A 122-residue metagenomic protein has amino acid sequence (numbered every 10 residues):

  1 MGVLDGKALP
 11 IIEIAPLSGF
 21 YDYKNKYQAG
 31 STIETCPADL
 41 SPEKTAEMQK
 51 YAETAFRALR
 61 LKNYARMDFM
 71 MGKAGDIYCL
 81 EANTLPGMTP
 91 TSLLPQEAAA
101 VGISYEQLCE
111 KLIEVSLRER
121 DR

Functional and structural regions predicted by a protein language model:
M1-K50, M71-Y78: Phosphate-binding site of ATP-dependent enzymes
M1-V3, R57-M88, A98: Conserved metal-phosphate-binding beta-hairpin within the catalytic cores of diverse ATP-dependent phosphoryl-transfer
P10, Y51, A55-A58, K62: Active-site anion/phosphate-binding pocket segments in diverse small-molecule metabolic enzymes
G19-N25, T89-E97: A short, polar/charged loop-to-alpha-helix boundary motif
P42-Q49, M88, A99-E106: Electropositive phosphate-/nucleotide-binding environments in soluble metabolic enzymes
E43, A58-L61, M71-K73, K111-R122: Peripheral (often C-terminal) accessory segments that flank ATP-dependent C-N-forming ligase machineries
Q49, E53, C109-E110: Short amphipathic alpha-helical segments
L93-P95, A99-R122: Generic C-terminus detector
